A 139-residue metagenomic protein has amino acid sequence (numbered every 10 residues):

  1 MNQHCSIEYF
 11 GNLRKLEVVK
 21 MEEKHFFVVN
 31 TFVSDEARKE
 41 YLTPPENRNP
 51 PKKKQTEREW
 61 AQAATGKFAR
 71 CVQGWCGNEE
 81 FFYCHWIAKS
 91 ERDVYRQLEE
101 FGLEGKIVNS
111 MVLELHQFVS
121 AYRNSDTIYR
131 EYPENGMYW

Functional and structural regions predicted by a protein language model:
N2-V72, G77-F81, K89-D93, H116-W139: Short S/T/G/P-rich N-terminal loop/turn motif that feeds into the first structured element of a domain
I87-A121: An amphipathic, aromatic/His-enriched active-site/gating alpha helix that lines ligand/cofactor pockets
